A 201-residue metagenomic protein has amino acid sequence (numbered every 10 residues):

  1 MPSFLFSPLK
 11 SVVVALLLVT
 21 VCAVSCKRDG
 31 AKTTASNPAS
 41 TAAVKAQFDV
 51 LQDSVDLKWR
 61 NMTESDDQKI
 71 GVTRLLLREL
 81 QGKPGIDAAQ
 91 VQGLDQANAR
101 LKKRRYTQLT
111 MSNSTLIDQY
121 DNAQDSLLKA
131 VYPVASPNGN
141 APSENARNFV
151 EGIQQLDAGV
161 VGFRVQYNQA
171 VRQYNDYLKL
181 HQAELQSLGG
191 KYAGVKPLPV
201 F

Functional and structural regions predicted by a protein language model:
P2-S11, A23-F201: A helix-centric hydrophobic-segment signal that preferentially recognizes long, alpha-helical stretches used
V12-L16: Alpha-helical transmembrane segments
